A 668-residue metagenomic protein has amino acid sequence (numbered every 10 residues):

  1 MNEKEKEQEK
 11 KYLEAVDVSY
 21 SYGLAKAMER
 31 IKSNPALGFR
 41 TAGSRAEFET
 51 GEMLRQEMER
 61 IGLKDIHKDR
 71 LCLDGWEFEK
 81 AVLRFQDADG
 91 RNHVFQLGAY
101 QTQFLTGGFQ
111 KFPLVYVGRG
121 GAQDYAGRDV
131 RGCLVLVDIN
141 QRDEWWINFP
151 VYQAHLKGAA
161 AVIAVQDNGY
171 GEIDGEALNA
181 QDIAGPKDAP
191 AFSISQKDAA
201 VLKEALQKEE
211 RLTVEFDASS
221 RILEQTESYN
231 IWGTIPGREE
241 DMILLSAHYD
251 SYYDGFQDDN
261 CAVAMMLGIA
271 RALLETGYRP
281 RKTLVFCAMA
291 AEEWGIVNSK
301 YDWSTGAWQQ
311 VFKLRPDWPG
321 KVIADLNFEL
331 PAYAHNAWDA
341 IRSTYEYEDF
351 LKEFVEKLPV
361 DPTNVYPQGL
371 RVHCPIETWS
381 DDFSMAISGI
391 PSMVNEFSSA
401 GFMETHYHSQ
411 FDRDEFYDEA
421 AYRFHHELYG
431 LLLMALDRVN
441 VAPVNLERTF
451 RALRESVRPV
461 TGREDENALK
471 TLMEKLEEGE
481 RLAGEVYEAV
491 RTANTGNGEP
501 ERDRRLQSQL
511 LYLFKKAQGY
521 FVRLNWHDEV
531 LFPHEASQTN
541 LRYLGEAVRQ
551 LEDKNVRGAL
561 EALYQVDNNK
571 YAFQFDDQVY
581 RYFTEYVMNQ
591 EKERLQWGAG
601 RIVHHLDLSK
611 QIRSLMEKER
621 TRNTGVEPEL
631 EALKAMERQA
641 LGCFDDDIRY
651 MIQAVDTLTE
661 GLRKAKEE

Functional and structural regions predicted by a protein language model:
N2, K11, V18-S19, G23-K26 (+1 more regions): Noncatalytic luminal/extracellular "stalk/propeptide" segments of secretory-pathway proteins
E7-E9, H93-G127, A180-Q257, L267-R281: Soluble metallo-hydrolase cores and metallopeptidase-like ectodomains found primarily in the secretory/periplasmic
Q8-V16, P35-R45, Y116, D138-E144 (+8 more regions): Second-shell loop/turn segments in exported
A15-L37, A42-E47, R55-I61, R119 (+5 more regions): Catalytic-core environment of secreted peptidases
A42, F95-P190, P362, Q368-R371: Extracellular/luminal Protease-associated
R142-F149, Q153, E227, S251-E346: Acidic/histidine-rich catalytic neighborhood of metal-dependent amide-processing enzymes
P331-A452: Active-site-adjacent substrate-binding region of metalloamidase/peptidase-like peptide-processing proteins
E427, D437-E668: C-terminal non-catalytic alpha-helical accessory regions
